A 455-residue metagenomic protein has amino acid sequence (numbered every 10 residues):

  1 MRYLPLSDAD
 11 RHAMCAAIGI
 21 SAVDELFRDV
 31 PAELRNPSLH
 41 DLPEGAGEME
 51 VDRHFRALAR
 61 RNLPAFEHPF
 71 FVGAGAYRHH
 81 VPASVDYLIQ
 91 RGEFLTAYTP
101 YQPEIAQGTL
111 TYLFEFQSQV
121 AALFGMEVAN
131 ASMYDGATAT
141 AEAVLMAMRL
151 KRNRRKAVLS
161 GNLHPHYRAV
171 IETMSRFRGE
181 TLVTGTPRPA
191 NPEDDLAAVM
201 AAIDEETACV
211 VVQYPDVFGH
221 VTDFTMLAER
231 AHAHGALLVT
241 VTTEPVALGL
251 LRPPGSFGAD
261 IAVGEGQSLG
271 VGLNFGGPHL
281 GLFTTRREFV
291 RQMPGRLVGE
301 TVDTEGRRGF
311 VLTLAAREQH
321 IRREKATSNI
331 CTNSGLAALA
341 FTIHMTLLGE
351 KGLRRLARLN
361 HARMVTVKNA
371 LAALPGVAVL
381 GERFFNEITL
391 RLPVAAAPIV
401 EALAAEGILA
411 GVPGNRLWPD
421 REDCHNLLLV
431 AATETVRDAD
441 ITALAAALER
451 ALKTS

Functional and structural regions predicted by a protein language model:
M1-L34: Compact, charge-rich alpha-helical regulatory domains located at protein termini
R2, T138-R307, P375, V379 (+6 more regions): Conserved PLP-enzyme active-site core in the AAT-like
R35-E115: N-terminal entrance/gating region of PLP-dependent enzymes' catalytic architecture
L39-H40, R56, R60, Y77-H79 (+8 more regions): Flexible, glycine-rich loop/tail regions that form catalytic "lids" or insertion modules at the edges of active sites
R91-P103, A121-M126, R152-R154, S175-V183 (+5 more regions): Gly-rich Lys/Arg/Thr-decorated short loops/hinges at beta-loop-alpha junctions or inter-strand turns that position
Y101-I105, T109, A122-A141: Short loop-beta-helix segment that forms the pyridoxal 5′-phosphate
L269-E382: Active-site C-terminal subdomain of aminotransferase-like
R383-E387: Acidic/aromatic/glycine-rich contiguous surface patches that form carbohydrate-binding/processing clefts and analogous
